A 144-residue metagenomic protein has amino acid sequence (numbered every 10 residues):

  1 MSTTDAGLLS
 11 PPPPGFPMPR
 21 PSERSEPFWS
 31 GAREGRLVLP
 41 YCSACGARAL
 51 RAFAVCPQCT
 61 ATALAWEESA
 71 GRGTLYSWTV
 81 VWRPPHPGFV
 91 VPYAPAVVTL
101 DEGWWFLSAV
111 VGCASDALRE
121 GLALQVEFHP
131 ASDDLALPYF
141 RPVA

Functional and structural regions predicted by a protein language model:
M1-L37, A144: A broadly conserved sequence feature marking short terminus-proximal activation segments in nucleic acid-centric
F28, A65-W66, A96, A114: Short, conserved secondary-structure segments in the cores of folded domains
G35-V38, A52, S69-G71: Short metal-coordination and nucleic-acid-contact micro-motifs, chiefly zinc-binding Cys/His arrays
Y41-A44, V55-A61: Short, cysteine/histidine-rich loop/knuckle motifs that typically chelate Zn2+
L50, A63-A65: Short functional micro-motifs and their immediate structural scaffolds
A65-T74, A117-L122: Short coil-to-beta-strand transition motifs
Y76-S115, E120: Glycine-rich active-site loops that engage anionic ligands at enzyme catalytic sites
G103, S108-A144: Well-ordered alpha/beta subsegment
